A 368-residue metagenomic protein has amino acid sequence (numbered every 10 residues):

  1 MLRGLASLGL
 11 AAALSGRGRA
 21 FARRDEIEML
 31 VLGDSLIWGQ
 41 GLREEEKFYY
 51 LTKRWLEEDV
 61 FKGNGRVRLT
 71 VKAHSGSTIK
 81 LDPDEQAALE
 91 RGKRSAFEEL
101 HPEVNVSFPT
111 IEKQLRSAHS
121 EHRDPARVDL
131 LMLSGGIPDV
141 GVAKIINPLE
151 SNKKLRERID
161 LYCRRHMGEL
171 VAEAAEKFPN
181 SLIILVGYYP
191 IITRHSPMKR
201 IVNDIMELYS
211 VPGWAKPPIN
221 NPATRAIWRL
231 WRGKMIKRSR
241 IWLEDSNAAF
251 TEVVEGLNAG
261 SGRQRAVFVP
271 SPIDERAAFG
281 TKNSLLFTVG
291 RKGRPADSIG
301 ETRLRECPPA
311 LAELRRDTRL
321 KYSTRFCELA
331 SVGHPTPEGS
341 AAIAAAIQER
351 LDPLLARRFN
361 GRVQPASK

Functional and structural regions predicted by a protein language model:
L2-A20: N-terminal export signals
F21-Q86: Serine-esterase "nucleophile elbow" of acetyl-processing enzymes
E28-V31, I37, R68-A73, D129-S134 (+3 more regions): Structural recognition of the beta-strand scaffold that forms the well-ordered cores of secreted hydrolase catalytic
L32, L89-I159, I184, Y188-D204 (+1 more regions): Oxyanion-hole/transition-state-stabilizing segment in secreted/luminal serine hydrolases and related acyltransferases
S35-W38, H74-I79, G136-V142, Y189-T193 (+1 more regions): Solvent-exposed loop/turn segments at secondary-structure junctions within structured extracellular/periplasmic domains
S75-I111, G280-A296: Charged, often glycine-rich, active-site loop that binds/positions anionic groups
D160, R164, G168, P337-Q348: Short, amphipathic alpha-helical "lid/cap" segments that border enzyme active or binding sites
P197-R240, E244, E252-G256, R263-H334: Mobile gating loops/cap/lid regions near enzyme active sites that modulate substrate access
